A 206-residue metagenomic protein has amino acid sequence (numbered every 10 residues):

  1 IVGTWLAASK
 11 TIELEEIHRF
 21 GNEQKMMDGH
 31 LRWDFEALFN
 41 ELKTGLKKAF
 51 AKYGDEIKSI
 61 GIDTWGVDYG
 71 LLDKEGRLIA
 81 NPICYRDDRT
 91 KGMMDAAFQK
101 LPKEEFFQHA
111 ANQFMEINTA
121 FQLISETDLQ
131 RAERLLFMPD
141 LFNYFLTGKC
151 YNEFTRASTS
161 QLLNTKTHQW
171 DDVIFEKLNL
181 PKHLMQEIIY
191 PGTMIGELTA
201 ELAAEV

Functional and structural regions predicted by a protein language model:
I1-F35, R77-Y85: Short glycine-rich, Thr/Ser-proximal phosphate-binding strand/loop in the N-terminal lobe of ATP-dependent enzymes
G21, K43, K47-F50: Short amphipathic alpha-helical segments enriched in leucine
F35-L42: Phosphate/oxyanion-binding active-site loops and adjacent basic polyanion-contact surfaces
K47-V206: Glycine-rich phosphate-binding/catalytic subdomain of phosphoryl-transfer and nucleotide/sugar-phosphate-processing
